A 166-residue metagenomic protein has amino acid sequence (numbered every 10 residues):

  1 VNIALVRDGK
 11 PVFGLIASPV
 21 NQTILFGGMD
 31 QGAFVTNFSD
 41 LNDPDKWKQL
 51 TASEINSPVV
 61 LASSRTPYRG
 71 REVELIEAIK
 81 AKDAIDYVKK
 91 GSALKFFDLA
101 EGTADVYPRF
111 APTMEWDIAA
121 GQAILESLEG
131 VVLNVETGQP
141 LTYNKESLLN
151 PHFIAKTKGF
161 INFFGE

Functional and structural regions predicted by a protein language model:
V1-F38: DPxDG-like acidic metal-binding loop motif
V12, V59, D105: Conserved acidic residues
A17-V20, G27-G28, E54-N56, S147-P151: Short Pro/Gly-enriched coil loops immediately N-terminal to beta-strands
S18, G27, L61, L99 (+1 more regions): Residue-level signal for inorganic ion chemistry
G32-V35, D40-D43, F160-G165: Short helix-loop capping/hinge motifs at secondary-structure junctions, enriched in acidic/polar residues
A33, L50, L141-Y143: Short clusters of hydrophobic/aromatic residues that line enzyme substrate/ligand-binding pockets
K48-E72, K82-K90: Short loop->beta-strand "edge-of-pocket" segments that line small-molecule binding or catalytic clefts across diverse
E74-A81, K95-E166: Oxyanion/phosphate-interacting regions
